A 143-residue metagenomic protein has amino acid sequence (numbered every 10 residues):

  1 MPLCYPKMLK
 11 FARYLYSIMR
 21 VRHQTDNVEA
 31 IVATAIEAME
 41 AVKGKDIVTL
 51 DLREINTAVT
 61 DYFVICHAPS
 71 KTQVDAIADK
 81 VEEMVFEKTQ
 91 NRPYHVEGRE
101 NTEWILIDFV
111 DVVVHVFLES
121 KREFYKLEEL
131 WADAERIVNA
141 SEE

Functional and structural regions predicted by a protein language model:
P2-I55, P69-D79, T89-N91, E97-R99 (+3 more regions): Long, contiguous binding/interaction regions
V59-F63: Short beta-strand segments
I65-H67: Short hydrophobic/aromatic beta-strand micro-patches that form the beta-sheet surface supporting nucleotide- or nucleic
E82-E83: Anionic-ligand anchoring segments at beta-strand to alpha-helix junctions in alpha/beta enzyme folds, i.e., glycine
F86: Post-Walker A helix-loop "phosphate-sensing" segment adjacent to the P-loop in P-loop NTPases
